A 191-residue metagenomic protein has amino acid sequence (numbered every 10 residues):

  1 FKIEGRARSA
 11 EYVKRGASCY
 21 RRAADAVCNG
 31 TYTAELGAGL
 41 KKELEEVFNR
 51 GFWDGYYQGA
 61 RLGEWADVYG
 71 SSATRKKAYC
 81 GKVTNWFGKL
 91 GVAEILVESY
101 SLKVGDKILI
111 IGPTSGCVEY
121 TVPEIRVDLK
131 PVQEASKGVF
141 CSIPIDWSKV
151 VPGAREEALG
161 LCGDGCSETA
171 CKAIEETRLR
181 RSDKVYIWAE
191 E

Functional and structural regions predicted by a protein language model:
S9-L40: C-terminal helical cap(s) of enzyme catalytic domains, especially alpha/beta-barrels
Y12, Y20, Y56-Y57, F87: Aromatic side chains
R15, A23, E35, G51 (+7 more regions): Generic signature of intrinsically disordered, low-complexity segments enriched in small/polar residues
N29-V68, A73, A78: C-terminal active-site-proximal or functional interface alpha/beta core segments in diverse enzymes
D67-V68, S72-E191: Beta-strand/loop-dominated core regions that host nucleotide or nucleotide-derived cofactor-binding catalytic loops
